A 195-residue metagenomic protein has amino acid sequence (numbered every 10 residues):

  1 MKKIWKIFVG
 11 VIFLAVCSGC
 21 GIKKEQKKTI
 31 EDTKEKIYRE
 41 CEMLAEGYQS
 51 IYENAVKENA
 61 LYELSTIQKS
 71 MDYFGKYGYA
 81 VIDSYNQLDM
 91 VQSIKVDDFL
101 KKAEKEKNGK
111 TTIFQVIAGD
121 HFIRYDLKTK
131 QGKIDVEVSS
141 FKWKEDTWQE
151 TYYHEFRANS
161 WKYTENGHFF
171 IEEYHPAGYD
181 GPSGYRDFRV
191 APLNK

Functional and structural regions predicted by a protein language model:
K3-G10: Sec-dependent signal peptide recognition, specifically the positively charged N-region followed immediately by
V16-G19: C-terminal motif of bacterial Sec signal peptides marking the signal peptidase cleavage site
G21-K23: Bacterial signal peptide processing site
E25-K195: Mature, Sec-exported extracytoplasmic domains of Gram-positive
